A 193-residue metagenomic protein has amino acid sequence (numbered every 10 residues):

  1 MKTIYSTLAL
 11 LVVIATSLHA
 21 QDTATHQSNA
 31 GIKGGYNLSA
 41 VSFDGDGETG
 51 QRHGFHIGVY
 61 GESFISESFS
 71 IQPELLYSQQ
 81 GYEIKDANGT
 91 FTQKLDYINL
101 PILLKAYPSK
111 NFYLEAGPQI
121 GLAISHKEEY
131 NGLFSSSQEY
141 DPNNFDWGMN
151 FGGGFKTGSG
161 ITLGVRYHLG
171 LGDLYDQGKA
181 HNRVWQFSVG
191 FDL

Functional and structural regions predicted by a protein language model:
M1-H26: Cleavable N-terminal export/targeting peptides
T25, S66, Y107-S109, G158: Outer-membrane beta-barrel channels and translocator barrels
H26-S28, T49-F55, K94-I98, N143-M149 (+1 more regions): Residues that define the transmembrane beta-barrel architecture of outer-membrane proteins
Y36-A40, S63, Y77-G81, I120-I124 (+2 more regions): Transmembrane beta-strands of outer-membrane beta-barrel pores
N37, G152-I161, H181-L193: Outer-membrane beta-barrel "beta-signal"
S42-E48, E83-T90, H126-L133, L174-H181: Outer-membrane beta-barrel translocator domains and adjoining extracellular loop/strand segments of Gram-negative
G58-Y60, P101-L103, G152, S188-G190: Outer-membrane beta-barrel architecture
S68-I71, F112-L114, S159-V165: Repeated loop/turn-to-beta-strand initiation elements of outer-membrane beta-barrel proteins
